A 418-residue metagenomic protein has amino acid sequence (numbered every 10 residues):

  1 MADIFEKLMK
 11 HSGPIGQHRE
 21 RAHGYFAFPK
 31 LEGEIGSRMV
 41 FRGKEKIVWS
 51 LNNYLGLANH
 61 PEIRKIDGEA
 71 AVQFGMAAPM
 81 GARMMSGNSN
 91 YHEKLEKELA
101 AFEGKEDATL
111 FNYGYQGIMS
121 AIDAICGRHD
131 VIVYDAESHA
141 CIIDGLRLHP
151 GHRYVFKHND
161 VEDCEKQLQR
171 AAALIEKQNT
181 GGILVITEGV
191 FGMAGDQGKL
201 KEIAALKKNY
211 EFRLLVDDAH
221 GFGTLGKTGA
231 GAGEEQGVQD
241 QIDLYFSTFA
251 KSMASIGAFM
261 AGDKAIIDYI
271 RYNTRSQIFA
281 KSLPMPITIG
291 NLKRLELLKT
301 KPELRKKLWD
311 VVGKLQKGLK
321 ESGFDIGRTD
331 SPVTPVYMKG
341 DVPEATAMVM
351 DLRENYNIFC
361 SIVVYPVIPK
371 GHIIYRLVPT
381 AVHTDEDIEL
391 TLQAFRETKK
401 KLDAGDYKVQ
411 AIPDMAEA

Functional and structural regions predicted by a protein language model:
K10-G75, F212: N-terminal "arm"/small-domain region of PLP-dependent enzymes with the aminotransferase-like
P61, E69, Q73, K97 (+2 more regions): PLP-dependent enzyme catalytic core of the Aspartate aminotransferase-like
K65, A70-Y113: Conserved N-terminal alpha-helix of the aminotransferase class I/II PLP-enzyme fold
I122-A140: Conserved PLP-anchoring active-site segment centered on the Schiff-base-forming lysine
Y154, H158-V216: Active-site phosphate-binding strand-loop segment of PLP-dependent enzymes
E234-Y269: Active-site PLP attachment segment
S282-K301, K307, V311-G313, K320 (+1 more regions): Structural motif of enzymes handling amino- and sulfur-group chemistry
R305-G313, K320-Y356, P379-A381, E386 (+1 more regions): Conserved PLP-binding catalytic core of the aspartate aminotransferase-like
